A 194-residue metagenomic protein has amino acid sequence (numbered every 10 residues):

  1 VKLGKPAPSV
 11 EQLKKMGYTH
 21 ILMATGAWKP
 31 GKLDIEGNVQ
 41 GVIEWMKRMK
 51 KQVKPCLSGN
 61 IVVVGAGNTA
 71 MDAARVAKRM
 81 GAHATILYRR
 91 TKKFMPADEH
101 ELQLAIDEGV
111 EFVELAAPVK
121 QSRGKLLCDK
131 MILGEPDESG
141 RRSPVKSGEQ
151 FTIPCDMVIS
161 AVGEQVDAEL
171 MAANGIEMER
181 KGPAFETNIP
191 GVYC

Functional and structural regions predicted by a protein language model:
V1-G31, V39, W45-L57, R79-R180: A Rossmann-like FAD-binding core segment of flavoenzymes
L22, I61-V63, I159, V192-Y193: Short glycine- and Lys/Arg-enriched binding-loop motifs that mark or flank ligand-binding interfaces
T25, T69, T187: Ser/Thr-centric signal marking residues that sit in or immediately flank functional binding/regulatory motifs
A27, A66-N68, E164, V192: Gly/Ser/Thr-rich helix-start
G31-K32, D72: Phosphate- and divalent-cation-binding pockets in alpha/beta enzyme and binding domains that engage nucleotide-derived
N38-Q40, V63, A184-C194: Short FAD-binding loop at a beta-strand-to-alpha-helix junction that anchors the flavin cofactor in diverse
K54-A82: Rossmann-like NAD(P)H-binding beta-loop-alpha module
